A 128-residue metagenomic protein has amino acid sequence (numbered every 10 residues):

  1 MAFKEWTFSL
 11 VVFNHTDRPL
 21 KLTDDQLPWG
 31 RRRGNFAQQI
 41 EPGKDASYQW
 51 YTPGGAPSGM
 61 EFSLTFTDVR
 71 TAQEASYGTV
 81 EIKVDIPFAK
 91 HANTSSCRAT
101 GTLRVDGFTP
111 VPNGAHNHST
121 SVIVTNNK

Functional and structural regions predicted by a protein language model:
M1-K128: Intrinsically disordered, low-complexity segments enriched in small/polar residues
